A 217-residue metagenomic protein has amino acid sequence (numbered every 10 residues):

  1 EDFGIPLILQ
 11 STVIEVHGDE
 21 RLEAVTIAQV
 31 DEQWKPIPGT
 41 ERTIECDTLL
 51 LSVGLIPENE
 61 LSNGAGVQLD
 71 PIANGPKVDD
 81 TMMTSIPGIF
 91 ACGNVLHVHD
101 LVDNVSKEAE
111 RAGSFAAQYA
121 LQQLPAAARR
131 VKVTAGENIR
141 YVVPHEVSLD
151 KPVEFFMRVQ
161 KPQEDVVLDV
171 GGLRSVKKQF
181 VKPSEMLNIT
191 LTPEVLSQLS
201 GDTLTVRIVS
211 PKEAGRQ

Functional and structural regions predicted by a protein language model:
E1-E60, K151-V181: A Rossmann-like FAD-binding core segment of flavoenzymes
I5, G18, V30-E32, L51 (+4 more regions): Generic secondary-structure signature for well-ordered alpha-helical cores
L7-L9, R42, L69-P71, E108 (+1 more regions): Conserved mixed alpha/beta catalytic, RNA-binding, or beta-rich assembly cores of soluble enzyme, regulatory
D47-H99: FAD-site-proximal beta/loop scaffold in flavoenzymes
C92-P144, K212-Q217: A conserved FAD-binding loop/helix module that cradles the flavin
H145-L149: Short, solvent-exposed loop/linker segments at the N-terminal edge of repeated beta-sheet extracellular domains
F155, V166-V170, E194-R216: Short, aromatic- and glycine-rich surface loops/edge beta-strands on solvent-exposed regions
P183-T192: Aromatic sugar-binding surface patches on proteins that engage polysaccharides or sugar-phosphate polymers
